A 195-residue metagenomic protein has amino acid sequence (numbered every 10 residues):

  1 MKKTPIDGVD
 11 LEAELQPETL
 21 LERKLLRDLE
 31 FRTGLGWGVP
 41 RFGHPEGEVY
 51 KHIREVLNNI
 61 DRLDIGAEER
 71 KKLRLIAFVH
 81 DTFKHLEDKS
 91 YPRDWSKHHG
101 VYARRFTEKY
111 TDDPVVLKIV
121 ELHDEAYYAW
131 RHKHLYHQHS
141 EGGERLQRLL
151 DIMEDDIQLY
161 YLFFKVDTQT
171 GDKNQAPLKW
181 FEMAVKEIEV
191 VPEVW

Functional and structural regions predicted by a protein language model:
M1-S90: Acidic/His-rich, divalent-metal-binding segments that scaffold phosphate/diphosphate chemistry
K3-V9, L117, L122, E182-V191: Hydrophobic transmembrane signal anchors and adjacent membrane-proximal interface regions, especially in viral
E14, R32, N59, F106 (+3 more regions): Residues that form generic nucleotide/phosphate-binding pockets
L29-L35, R41, H132-Y136, Q175-K179: Short coil/turn segments at secondary-structure boundaries
R62-T170: Divalent metal-dependent catalytic cores for phosphoryl transfer on phosphate-bearing substrates
E154-W195: Charged substrate- and nucleic-acid-binding regions of tRNA-handling and nucleotidyl-transfer enzymes, centered on
